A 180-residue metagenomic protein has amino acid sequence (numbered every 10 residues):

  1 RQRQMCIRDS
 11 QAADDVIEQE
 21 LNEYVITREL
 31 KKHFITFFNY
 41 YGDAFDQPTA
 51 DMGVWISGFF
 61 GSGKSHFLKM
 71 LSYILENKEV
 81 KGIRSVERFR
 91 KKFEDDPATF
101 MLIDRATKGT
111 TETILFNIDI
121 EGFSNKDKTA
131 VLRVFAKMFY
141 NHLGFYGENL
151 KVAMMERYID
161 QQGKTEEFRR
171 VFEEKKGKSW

Functional and structural regions predicted by a protein language model:
Q2-I7: Short, small-residue-biased leader/transition segments that mark boundaries at the very start of proteins
D9, A44, P48, I56 (+1 more regions): Short, flexible coil/linker segments at or flanking structured domains
Q11-D14, I35, N39, S57-F59: Helicase P-loop NTPase motor core of nucleic-acid translocases
E20-Q47: N-terminal pre-Walker A segment at the start of P-loop NTPase domains
V54-F59, H66-W180: P-loop NTPase motor core
